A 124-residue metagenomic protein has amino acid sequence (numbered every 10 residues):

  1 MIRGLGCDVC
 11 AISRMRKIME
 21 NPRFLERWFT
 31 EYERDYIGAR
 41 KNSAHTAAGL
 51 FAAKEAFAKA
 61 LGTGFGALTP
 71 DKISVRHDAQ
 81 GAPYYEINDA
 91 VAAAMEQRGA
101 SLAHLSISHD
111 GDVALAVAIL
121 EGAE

Functional and structural regions predicted by a protein language model:
M1-E124: Core catalytic alpha/beta fold that binds nucleotide/phospho-ligands
